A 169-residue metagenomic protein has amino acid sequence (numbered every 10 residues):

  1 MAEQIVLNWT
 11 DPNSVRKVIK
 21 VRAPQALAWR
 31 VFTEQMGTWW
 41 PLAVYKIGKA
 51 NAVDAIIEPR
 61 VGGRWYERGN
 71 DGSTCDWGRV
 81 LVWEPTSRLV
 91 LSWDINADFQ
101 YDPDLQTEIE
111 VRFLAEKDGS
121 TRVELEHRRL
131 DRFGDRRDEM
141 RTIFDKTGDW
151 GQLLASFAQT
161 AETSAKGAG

Functional and structural regions predicted by a protein language model:
M1-N51: Hydrophobic ligand-binding cavity/cleft-lining segments
A28-F32, W65, V80, L91 (+3 more regions): Hydrophobic pocket/interface hotspot
T33-G37, P85, A155: Solvent-exposed alpha-helix faces
Q35-M36, A97, R129-R132: Feature marks short, surface-exposed loop/turn motifs that line or immediately flank catalytic pockets and channel
Q35-W77, A168-G169: Short beta-edge strand/loop motif at the mouth of beta-sheet-based domains
A55-I56, N70-S120, R128: Hydrophobic-ligand binding "helix-grip"
R129-G169: A conserved amphipathic terminal alpha-helix motif
